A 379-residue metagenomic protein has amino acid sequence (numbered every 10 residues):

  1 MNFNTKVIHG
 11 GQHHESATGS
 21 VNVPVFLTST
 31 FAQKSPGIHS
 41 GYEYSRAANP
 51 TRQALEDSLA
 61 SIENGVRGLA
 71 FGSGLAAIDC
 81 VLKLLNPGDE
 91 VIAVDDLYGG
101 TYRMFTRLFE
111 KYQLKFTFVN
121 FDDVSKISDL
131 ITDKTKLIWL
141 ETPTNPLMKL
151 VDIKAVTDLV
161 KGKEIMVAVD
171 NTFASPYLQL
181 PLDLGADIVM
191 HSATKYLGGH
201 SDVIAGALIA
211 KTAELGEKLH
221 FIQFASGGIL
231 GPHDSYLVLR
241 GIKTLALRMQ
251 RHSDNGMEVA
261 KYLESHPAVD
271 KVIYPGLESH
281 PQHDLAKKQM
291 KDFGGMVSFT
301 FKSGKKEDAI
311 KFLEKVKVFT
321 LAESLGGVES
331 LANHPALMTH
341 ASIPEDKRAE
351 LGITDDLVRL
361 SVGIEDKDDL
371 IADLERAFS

Functional and structural regions predicted by a protein language model:
M1-Y42: N-terminal glycine-rich, Lys/His-bearing helix-loop that initiates the first secondary-structure elements of many
N2-N4, G10-Q12, P50, K271 (+2 more regions): Positively charged, small/polar-rich N-terminal and surface patches that mediate targeting and assembly and bind
V25, K34-A54, S58-S61, L331-D356: Glycine-rich phosphate/pyrophosphate-binding loop and adjacent beta-alpha nucleotide/cofactor-binding cores
T30-D79, K83-L84, G100-R107: Conserved N-terminal alpha-helix of the aminotransferase class I/II PLP-enzyme fold
L69-A268, I273, D284: Conserved PLP-enzyme active-site core in the AAT-like
T106, K115, D129, K136 (+3 more regions): PLP-dependent enzyme catalytic core of the Aspartate aminotransferase-like
I209, S298-T300, S361-G363: Short hydrophobic/aromatic beta-strand micro-patches that form the beta-sheet surface supporting nucleotide- or nucleic
M257-K317, L321-G326, I343-A349: Conserved small-domain helix->loop->beta segment predominantly found in fold-type I
